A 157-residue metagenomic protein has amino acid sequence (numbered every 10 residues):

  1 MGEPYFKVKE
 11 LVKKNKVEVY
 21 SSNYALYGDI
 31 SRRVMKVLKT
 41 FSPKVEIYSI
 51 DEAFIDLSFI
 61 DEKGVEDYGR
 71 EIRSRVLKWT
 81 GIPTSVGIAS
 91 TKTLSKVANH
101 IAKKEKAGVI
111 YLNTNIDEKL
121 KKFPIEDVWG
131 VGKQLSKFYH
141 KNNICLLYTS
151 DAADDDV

Functional and structural regions predicted by a protein language model:
M1-L147: Gly/Gly-Pro- and Ser/Thr-rich, intrinsically disordered tail segments characteristic of DNA damage-repair and tolerance
Y148-V157: Single conserved hydrophobic/aromatic residue that forms the stacking wall/gate of nucleotide- or nucleobase-binding
